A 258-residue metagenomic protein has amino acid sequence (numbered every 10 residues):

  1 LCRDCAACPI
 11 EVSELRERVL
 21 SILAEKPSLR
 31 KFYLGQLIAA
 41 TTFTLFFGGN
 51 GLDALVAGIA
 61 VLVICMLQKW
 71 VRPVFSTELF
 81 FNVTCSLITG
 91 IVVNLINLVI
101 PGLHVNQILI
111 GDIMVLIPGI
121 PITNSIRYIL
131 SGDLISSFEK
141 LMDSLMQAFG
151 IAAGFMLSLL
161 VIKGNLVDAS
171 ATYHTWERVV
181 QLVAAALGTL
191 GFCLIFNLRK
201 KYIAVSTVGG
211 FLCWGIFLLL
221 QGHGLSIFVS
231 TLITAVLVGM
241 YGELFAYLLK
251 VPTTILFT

Functional and structural regions predicted by a protein language model:
L1-G35: Cytosolic regulatory and coupling regions of membrane transport/channel systems
P27-P121, F196: Core alpha-helical transmembrane segments of integral membrane proteins
Y33-G35, A54-I59, F80-T84, L141 (+5 more regions): Hydrophobic alpha-helical transmembrane segments
F46-A60, V105-P118, A169-A184, G222-V236: Structural signature of hydrophobic alpha-helical transmembrane segments
W70-N82, L194-V205, F245-I255: Membrane-helix interface "capping/anchor" motifs
N82-L95, V115, S144-M156, T207-Q221 (+2 more regions): Small-residue-rich segments of transmembrane alpha-helices in multi-pass membrane proteins, especially helix faces
I108-I113, N124-F149, L220-T258: C-terminal transmembrane helix-loop-helix hairpin of multi-pass membrane proteins
N124-T172, W176-F192: Membrane-embedded hairpin module used as a gating/binding unit in multi-pass transport and secretion proteins
